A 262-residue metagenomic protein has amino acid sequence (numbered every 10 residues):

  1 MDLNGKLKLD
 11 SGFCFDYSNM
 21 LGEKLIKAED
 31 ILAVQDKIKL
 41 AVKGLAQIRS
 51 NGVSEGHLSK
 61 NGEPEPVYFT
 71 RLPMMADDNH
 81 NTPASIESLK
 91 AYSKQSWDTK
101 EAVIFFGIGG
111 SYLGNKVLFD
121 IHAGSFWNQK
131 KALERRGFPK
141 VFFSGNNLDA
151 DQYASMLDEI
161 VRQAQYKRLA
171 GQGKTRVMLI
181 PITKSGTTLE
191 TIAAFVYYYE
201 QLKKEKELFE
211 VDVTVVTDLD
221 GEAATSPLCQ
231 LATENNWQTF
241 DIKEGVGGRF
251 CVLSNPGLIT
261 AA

Functional and structural regions predicted by a protein language model:
M1-E101: Extended, charge-enriched "interface" segments that sit outside catalytic cores
D98-A262: Glycine-rich phosphate-binding loops that contact phosphosugars or nucleotide phosphates
